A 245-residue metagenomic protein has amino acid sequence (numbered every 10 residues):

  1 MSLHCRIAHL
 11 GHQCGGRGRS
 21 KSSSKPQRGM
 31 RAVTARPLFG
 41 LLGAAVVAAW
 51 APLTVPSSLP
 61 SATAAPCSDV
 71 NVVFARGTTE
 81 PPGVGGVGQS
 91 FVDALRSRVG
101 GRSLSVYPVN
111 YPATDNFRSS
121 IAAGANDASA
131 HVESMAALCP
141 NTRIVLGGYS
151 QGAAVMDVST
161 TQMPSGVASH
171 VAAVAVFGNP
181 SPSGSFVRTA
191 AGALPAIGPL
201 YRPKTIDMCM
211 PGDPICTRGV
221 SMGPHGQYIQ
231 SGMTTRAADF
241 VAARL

Functional and structural regions predicted by a protein language model:
K25-A45: N-terminal export and membrane-targeting signals
A48-S68: C-terminal region of N-terminal signal peptides and the immediate post-cleavage residues of exported proteins
A65-R143, M208-T234, A238-D239, A243: Active-site catalytic motif of lipid deacylating hydrolases and related acyltransferases
G148-G152, M156: Gly/Ala-rich beta-loop-alpha elbow adjacent to hydrolase catalytic centers
T161-S169: Conserved hydrolase catalytic core segment
A175-P182, M210: Active-site nucleophile loop of the alpha/beta-hydrolase fold
